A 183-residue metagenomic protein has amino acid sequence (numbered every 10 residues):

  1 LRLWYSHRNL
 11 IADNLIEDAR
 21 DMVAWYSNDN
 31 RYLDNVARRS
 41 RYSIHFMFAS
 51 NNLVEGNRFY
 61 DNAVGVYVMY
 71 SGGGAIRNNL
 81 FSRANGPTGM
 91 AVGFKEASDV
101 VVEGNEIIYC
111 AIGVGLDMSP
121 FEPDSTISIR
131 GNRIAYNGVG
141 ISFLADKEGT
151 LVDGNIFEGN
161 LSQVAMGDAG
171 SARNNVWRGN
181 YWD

Functional and structural regions predicted by a protein language model:
L1-W4, A19-Y26, S40-F48, A63-Y70 (+4 more regions): Short glycine/acidic-rich loop motifs that flank beta-strands on beta-rich extracellular proteins
L3-L10, N28-R31, S50-L53, G72-R77 (+4 more regions): Surface-exposed loop/turn motifs in large extracellular/passenger domains
D21, G104-N105: Short, T/G/N/S-enriched strand-turn elements that build extracellular solenoid repeat scaffolds
P87-A91, G115-E122, S128, A135-Y136 (+1 more regions): Functionally critical loop-and-helix segments that line ligand-binding/catalytic clefts of soluble enzyme domains
